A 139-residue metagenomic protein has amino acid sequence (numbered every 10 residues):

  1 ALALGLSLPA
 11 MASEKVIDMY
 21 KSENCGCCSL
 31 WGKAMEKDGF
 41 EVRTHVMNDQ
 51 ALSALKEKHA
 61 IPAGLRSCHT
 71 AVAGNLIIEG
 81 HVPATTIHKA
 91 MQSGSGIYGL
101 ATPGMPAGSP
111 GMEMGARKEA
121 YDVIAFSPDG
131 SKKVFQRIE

Functional and structural regions predicted by a protein language model:
A1-A3: N-terminal export leaders
S7-P9: N-terminal signal peptide c-region/cleavage motif recognized by signal peptidases
A12-D38: Local sequence-structure signature of Cys/Sec-based thiol-disulfide redox active-site neighborhoods
D18-S22, E41, A73-I78: Second-shell loop/turn segments in exported
S22-S29, V46-Q50, R66, I78-H81: Soluble non-cytosolic domains of exported or imported proteins
G32-A51: Conserved helix-turn-beta segment immediately C-terminal to the redox Cys motif in thioredoxin-like folds
E57-K58, A63-E139: Thiol/selenol-based redox catalytic cores and closely related redox-interacting motifs
